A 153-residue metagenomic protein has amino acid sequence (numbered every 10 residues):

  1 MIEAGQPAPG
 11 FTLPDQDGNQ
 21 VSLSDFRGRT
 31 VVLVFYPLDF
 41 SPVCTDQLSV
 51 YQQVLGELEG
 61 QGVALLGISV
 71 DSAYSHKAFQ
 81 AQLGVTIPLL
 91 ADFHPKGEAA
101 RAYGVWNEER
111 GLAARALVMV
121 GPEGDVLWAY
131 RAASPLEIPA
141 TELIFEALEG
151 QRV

Functional and structural regions predicted by a protein language model:
M1-V153: Chalcogenol-based redox active-site neighborhoods
